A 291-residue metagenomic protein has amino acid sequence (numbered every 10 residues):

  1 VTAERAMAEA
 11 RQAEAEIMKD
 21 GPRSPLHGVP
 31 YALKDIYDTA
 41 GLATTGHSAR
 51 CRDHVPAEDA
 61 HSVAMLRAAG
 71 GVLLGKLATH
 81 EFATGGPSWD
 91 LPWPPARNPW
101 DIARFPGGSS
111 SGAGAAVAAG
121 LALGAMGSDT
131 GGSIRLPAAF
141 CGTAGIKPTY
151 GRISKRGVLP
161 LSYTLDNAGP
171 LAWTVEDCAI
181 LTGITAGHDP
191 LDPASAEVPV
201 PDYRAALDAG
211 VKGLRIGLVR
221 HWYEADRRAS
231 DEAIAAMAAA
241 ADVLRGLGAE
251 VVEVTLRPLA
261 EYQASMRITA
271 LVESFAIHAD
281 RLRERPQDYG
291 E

Functional and structural regions predicted by a protein language model:
V1-D53, A83-T84, Y203, L207 (+2 more regions): Short, well-ordered alpha-helical
A6, C178, I216, L244 (+1 more regions): Residue-level signal for inorganic ion chemistry
H27-G46, G210-V219, I268-E291: Short helix-loop capping/hinge segments that flank enzyme active sites or metal/cofactor-binding pockets
S48-A57, G217, E232: Peri-catalytic substrate-binding/gating loops that frame the active-site cleft of hydrolases
E58-H188: Short glycine/serine-rich loop segments
L74, E250-T255: General small-molecule cofactor/ligand-binding pocket signal
K147-A235, A239, P258, R283-D288: A short helix-breaking turn/cap at a secondary-structure junction
A229-D231, Y262-V272: Short glycine/threonine-rich loop-to-helix capping motif typified by GTGT followed within a few residues by an Asp-Pro
